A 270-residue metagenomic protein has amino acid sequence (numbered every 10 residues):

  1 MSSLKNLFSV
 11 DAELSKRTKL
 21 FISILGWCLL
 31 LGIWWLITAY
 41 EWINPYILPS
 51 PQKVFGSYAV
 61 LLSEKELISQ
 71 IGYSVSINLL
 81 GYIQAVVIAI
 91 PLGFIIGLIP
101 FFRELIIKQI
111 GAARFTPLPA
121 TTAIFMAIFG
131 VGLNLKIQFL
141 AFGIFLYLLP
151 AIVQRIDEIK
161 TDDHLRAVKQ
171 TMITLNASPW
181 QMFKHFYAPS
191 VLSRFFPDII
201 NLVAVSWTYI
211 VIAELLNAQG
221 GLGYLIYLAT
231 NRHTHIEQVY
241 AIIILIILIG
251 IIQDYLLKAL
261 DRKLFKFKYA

Functional and structural regions predicted by a protein language model:
M1-L25, Y255-A270: Transmembrane alpha-helical segments of polytopic membrane transport and secretion proteins
L14-W42: N-terminal signal-anchor transmembrane alpha helix
I33-S63: Short membrane-interfacial helix/loop motifs at transmembrane-helix boundaries
E64-I95: Transmembrane alpha-helix signature in integral membrane proteins
S69-I77, A127-L149, Q238-I243: Loop-to-helix entry region at the N-terminal start of transmembrane alpha-helices in multi-pass membrane transporters
I88-A127, A151-E158, D162: Cytoplasmic-entry segments and transmembrane alpha-helices of multi-pass inner-membrane transporters
L133-L202: Membrane-cytosol interface at the C-terminal ends of specific transmembrane alpha-helices in multi-pass membrane
P197, V239-A270: C-terminal transmembrane helix and the adjacent membrane-cytosol boundary/short C-terminal tail of inner/organellar
